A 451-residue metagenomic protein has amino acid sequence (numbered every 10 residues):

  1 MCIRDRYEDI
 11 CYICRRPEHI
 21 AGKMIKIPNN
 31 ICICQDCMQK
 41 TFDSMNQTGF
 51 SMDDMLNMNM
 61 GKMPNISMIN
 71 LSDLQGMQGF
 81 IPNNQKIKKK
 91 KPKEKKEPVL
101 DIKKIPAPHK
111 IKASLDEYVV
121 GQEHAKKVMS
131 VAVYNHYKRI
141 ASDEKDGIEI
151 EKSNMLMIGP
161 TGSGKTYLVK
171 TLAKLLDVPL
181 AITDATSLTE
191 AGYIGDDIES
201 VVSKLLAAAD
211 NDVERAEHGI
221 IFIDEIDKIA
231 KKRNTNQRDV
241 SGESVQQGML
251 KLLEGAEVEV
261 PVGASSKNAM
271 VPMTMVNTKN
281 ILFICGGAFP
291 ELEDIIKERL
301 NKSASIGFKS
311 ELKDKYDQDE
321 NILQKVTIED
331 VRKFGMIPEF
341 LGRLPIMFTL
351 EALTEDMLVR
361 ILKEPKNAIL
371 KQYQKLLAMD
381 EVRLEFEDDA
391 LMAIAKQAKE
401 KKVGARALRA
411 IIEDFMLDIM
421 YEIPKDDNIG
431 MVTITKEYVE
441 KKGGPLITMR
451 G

Functional and structural regions predicted by a protein language model:
R4-F222, D227-G451: Non-catalytic accessory segments flanking P-loop/AAA+ NTPase cores
